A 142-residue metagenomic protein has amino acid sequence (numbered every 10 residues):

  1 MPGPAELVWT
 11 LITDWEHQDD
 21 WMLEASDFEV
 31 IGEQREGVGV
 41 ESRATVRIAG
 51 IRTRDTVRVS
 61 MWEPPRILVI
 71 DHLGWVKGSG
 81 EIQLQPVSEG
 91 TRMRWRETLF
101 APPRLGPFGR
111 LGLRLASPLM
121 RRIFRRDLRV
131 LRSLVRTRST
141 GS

Functional and structural regions predicted by a protein language model:
M1-P4, T45-A49, Q85-V87, R96-F100: Solvent-exposed residues in well-ordered beta-strands and their adjoining turns, especially edge/terminal strands
M1-Q34, V130-S142: Hydrophobic ligand-binding cavity/cleft-lining segments
G3, D20, R54, R122-R126: Generic recognition of short, well-ordered alpha-helical interface segments
A5-E6, E33-V38, S60-P65, Q83-R92 (+1 more regions): A short, structured loop/turn motif at beta-sheet edges
V8-I12, Q18, S42-A44, V59 (+3 more regions): Hydrophobic pocket/interface hotspot
T13, R54, G106-P107: Generic recognition of short, well-ordered alpha-helical segments
E16-T56, W62-I67: Short beta-edge strand/loop motif at the mouth of beta-sheet-based domains
V69-R126, S142: Beta-strand/loop substructures that line and gate deep hydrophobic ligand-binding cavities in soluble
